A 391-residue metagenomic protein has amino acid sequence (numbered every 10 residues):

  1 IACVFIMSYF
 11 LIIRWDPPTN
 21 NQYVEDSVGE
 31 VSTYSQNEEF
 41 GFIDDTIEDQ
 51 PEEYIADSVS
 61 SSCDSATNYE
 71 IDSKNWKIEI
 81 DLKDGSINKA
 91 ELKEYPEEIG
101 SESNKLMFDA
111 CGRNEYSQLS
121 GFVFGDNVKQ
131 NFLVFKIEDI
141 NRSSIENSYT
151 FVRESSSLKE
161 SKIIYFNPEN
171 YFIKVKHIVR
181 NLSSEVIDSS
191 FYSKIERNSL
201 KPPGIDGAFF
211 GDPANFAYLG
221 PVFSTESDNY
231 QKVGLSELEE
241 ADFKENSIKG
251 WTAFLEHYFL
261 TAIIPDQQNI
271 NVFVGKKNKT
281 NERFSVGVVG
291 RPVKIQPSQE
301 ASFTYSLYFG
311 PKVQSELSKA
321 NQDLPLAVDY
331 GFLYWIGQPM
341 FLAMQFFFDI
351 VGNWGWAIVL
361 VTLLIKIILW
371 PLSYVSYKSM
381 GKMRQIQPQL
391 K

Functional and structural regions predicted by a protein language model:
I1-Q36: Subset of Sec-pathway N-terminal targeting signals
M7-W15, I367, P371, S376: Hydrophobic membrane-targeting alpha-helices
E30-S61, A66: Short extracytoplasmic
D44, S61-C63, N68-L326: Soluble non-transmembrane domains of integral membrane proteins
S298, I368-K391: Membrane-interface amphipathic helices and adjacent TM-edge segments
T304, Y308-W354: Interfacial loop/helix-cap signal at membrane boundaries in integral membrane proteins
